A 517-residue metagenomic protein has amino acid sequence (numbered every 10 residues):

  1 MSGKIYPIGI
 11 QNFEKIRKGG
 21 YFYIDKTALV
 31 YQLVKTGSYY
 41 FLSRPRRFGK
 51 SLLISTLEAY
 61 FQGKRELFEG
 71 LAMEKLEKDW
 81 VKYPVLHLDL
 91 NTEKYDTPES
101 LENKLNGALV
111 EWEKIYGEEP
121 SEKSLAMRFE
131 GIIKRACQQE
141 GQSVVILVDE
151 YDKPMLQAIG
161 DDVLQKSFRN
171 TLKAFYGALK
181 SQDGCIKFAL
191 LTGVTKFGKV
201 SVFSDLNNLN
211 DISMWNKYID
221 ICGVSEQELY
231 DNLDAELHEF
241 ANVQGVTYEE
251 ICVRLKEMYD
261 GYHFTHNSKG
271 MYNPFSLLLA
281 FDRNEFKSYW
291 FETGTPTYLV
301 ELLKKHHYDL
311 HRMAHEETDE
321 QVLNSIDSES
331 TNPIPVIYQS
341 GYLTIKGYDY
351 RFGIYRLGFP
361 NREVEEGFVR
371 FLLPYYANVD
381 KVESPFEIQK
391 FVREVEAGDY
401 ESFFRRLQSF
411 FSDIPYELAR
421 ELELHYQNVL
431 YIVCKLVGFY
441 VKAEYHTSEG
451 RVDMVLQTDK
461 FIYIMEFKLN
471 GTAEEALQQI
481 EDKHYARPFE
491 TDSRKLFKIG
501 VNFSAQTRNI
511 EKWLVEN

Functional and structural regions predicted by a protein language model:
M1-L422, V437: Phosphate-binding site recognition
A136-E140, V433-D459: Active-site metal-binding core of divalent-cation-utilizing nuclease and nuclease-like domains
V145, F461-Y463, F497: Structural motif
Q165-N170, L469-A486: Mg2+/Mn2+-dependent nuclease catalytic core
F175-Q182, P335-L343, Y431-F439, Q479-I499: Metal-dependent nuclease catalytic cores in nucleic-acid-processing enzymes, especially RNase H-like/related
L430, M454-L469, K483: Conserved catalytic cores of phosphodiester-cleaving nucleases, focusing on short active-site segments
P488, D492-N517: Domain-level recognition of nuclease-like catalytic cores that cleave nucleotide substrates
